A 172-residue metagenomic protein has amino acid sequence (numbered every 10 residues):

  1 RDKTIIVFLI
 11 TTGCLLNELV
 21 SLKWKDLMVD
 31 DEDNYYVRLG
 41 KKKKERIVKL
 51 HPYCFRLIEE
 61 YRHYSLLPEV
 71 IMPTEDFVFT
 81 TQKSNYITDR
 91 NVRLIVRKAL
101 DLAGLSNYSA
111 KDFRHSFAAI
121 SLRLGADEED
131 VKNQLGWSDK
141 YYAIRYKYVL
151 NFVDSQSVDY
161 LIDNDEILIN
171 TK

Functional and structural regions predicted by a protein language model:
R1-L16: Basic, Lys/Arg- and aromatic-enriched nucleic-acid-binding interface segment
L9, V20, K132: The alpha-helix within a helix-turn-helix
T12, N17, S21-L57: Conserved tyrosine-mediated DNA breakage-rejoining catalytic core shared by Y-recombinases
G40-E60, T74-I95: C-terminal catalytic core of Y-nucleophile DNA break-rejoin enzymes
R93-N133, W137: Short, basic (Lys/Arg/His-rich) helix/loop patches that form interaction surfaces in the mid-to-C-terminal regions
L135-Y160: Catalytic-site neighborhood detector that most strongly recognizes the C-terminal catalytic loop/helix of tyrosine
L161-K172: C-terminal secondary-structure termini that scaffold catalytic or DNA-interacting sites
